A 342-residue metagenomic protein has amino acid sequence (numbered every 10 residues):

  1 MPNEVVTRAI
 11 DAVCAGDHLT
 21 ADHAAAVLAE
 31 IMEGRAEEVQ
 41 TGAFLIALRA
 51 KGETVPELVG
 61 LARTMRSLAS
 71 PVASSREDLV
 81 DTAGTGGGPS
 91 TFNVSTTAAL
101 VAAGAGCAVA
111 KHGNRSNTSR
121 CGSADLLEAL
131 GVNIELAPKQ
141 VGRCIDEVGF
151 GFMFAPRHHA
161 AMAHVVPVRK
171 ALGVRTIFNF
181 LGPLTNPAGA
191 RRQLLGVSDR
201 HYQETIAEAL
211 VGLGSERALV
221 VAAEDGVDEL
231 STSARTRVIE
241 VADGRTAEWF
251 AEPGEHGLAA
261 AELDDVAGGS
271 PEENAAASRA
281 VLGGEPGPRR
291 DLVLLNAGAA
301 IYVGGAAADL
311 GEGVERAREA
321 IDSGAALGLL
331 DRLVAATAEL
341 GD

Functional and structural regions predicted by a protein language model:
M1-V5, D11-V59, R63-S74, L292: N-terminal glycine-rich anion-binding loops that anchor highly charged ligand groups
P2-V5, A9-A12, H18-L19, T64-S70 (+5 more regions): Glycine-rich anion-binding loops and their surrounding alpha/beta cores
C14, L45-R49, V80-T85, A300: Short glycine-rich or small-residue beta-strand-to-loop segments that form or flank ligand, phosphate, metal/Fe-S
G52-G113: Active-site cofactor/substrate anionic-group-binding motifs, chiefly glycine- and Lys/Arg-rich phosphate-binding loops
G84-G86, G113-S119, H158, E224-D225: Acidic, glycine-rich active-site loops and adjacent beta-strand->loop/helix elements that engage anionic groups
A99-A102, T118, P138: Mg2+-dependent prenyl diphosphate-binding active-site environment of isoprenoid biosynthetic enzymes
S116-V132: Active-site-proximal loop->helix
